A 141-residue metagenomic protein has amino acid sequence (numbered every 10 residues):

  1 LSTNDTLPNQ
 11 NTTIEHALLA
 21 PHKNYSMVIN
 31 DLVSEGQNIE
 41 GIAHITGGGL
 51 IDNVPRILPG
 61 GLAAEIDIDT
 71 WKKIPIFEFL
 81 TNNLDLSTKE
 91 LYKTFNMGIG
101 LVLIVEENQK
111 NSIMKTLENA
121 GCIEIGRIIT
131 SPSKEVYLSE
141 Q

Functional and structural regions predicted by a protein language model:
S2-Q141: Glycine-/charge-enriched secondary-structure boundary and capping motifs
